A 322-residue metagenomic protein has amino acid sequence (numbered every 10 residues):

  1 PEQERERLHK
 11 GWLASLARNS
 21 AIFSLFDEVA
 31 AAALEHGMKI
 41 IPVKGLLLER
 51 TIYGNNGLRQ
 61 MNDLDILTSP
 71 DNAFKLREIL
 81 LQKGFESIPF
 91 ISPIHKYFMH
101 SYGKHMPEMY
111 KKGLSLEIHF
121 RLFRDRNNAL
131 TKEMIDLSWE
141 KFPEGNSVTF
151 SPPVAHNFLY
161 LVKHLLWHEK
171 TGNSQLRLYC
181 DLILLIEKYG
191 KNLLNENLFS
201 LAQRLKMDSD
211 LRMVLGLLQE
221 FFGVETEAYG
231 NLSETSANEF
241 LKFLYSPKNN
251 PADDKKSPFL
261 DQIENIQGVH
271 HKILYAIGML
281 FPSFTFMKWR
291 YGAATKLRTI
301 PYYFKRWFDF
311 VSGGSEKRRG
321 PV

Functional and structural regions predicted by a protein language model:
P1-N62, T68-V322: Conserved NTP-donor binding/palm subdomain of two-metal-ion nucleotidyltransferases/polymerases, i.e., the charged
